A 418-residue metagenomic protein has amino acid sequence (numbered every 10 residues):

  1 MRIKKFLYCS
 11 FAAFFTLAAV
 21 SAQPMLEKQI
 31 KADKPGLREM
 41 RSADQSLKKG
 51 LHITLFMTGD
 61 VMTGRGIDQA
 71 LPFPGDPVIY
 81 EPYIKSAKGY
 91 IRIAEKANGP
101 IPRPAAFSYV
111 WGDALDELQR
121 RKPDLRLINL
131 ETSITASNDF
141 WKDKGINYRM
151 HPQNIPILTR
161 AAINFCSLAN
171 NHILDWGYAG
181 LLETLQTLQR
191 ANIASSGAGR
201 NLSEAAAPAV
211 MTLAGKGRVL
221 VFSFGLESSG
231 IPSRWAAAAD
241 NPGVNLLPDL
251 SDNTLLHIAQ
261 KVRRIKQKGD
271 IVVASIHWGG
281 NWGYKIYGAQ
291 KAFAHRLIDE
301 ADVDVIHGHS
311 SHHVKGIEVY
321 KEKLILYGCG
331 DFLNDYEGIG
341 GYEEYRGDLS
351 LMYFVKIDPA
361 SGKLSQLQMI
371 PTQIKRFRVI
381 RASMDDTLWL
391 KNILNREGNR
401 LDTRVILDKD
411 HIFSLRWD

Functional and structural regions predicted by a protein language model:
M1-S10: Bacterial N-terminal signal peptides that target proteins for export
C9-A18: Bacterial N-terminal signal peptides
A22-D418: Acidic, metal/ion-coordinating pockets
